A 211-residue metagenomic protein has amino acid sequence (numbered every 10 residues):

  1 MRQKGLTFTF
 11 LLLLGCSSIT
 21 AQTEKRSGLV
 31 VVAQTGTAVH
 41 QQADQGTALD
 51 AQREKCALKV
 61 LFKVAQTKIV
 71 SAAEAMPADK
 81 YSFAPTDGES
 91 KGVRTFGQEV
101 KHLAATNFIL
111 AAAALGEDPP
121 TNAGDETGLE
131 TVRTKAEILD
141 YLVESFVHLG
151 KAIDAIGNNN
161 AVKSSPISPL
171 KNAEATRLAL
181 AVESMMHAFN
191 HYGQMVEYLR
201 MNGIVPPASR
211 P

Functional and structural regions predicted by a protein language model:
M1-G5: Positively charged n-region of N-terminal signal peptides that target proteins for export
T7-S17: Bacterial N-terminal signal peptides
L13, Q52, I69-V70: A generic, residue-level signal for flexible/boundary positions that often mark functional hotspots
T23-A57, A105-A173, N202-P211: Short, helix-capping/interhelical loops that line the mouth of catalytic, cofactor-, or ligand-binding pockets
V30, K59, K63, T67-V70 (+2 more regions): Short, contiguous alpha-helical
K68-S71, A75, E144, H148-A155 (+1 more regions): Solvent-exposed, charged/polar functional surfaces in cytosolic regulatory/catalytic domains
